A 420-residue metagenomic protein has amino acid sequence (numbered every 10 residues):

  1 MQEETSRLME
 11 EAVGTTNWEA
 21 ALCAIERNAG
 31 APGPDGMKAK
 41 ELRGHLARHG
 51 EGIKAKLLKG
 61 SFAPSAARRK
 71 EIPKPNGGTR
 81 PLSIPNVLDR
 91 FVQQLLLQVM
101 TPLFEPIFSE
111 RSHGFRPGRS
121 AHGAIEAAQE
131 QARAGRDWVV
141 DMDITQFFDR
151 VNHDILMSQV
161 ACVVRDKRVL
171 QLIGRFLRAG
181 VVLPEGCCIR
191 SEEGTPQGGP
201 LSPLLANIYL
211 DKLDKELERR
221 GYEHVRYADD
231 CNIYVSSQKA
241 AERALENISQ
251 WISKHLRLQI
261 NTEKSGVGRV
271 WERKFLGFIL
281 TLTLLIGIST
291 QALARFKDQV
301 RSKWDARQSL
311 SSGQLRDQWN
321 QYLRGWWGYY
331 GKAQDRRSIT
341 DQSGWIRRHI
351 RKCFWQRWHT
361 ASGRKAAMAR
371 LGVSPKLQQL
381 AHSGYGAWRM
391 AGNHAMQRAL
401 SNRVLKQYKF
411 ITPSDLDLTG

Functional and structural regions predicted by a protein language model:
M1-A47, E51: Non-catalytic, polymerase-adjacent accessory regions of viral genome-replication enzymes
V13, W18, A66-R68, P75 (+2 more regions): Core structural elements
K56-E71, P75, I107-K274: Conserved polymerase palm-domain catalytic core
Q93-R111: Electropositive, glycine- and tryptophan-enriched low-complexity nucleic-acid-binding patches
R178, Q250-R324: A conserved non-catalytic segment of reverse transcriptases and RNA-directed RNA polymerases corresponding to the late
R190-T195, L285, R301-L315, G325-S338 (+1 more regions): Short, solvent-exposed helix-loop connector elements
K264-R273, W319-Y322, I339-R347, S362-L371: A glycine-rich phosphate-binding loop feature that marks nucleotide/adenosyl-phosphate handling sites
H349, F354, W358-G420: Extended C-terminal regions of large enzymes
